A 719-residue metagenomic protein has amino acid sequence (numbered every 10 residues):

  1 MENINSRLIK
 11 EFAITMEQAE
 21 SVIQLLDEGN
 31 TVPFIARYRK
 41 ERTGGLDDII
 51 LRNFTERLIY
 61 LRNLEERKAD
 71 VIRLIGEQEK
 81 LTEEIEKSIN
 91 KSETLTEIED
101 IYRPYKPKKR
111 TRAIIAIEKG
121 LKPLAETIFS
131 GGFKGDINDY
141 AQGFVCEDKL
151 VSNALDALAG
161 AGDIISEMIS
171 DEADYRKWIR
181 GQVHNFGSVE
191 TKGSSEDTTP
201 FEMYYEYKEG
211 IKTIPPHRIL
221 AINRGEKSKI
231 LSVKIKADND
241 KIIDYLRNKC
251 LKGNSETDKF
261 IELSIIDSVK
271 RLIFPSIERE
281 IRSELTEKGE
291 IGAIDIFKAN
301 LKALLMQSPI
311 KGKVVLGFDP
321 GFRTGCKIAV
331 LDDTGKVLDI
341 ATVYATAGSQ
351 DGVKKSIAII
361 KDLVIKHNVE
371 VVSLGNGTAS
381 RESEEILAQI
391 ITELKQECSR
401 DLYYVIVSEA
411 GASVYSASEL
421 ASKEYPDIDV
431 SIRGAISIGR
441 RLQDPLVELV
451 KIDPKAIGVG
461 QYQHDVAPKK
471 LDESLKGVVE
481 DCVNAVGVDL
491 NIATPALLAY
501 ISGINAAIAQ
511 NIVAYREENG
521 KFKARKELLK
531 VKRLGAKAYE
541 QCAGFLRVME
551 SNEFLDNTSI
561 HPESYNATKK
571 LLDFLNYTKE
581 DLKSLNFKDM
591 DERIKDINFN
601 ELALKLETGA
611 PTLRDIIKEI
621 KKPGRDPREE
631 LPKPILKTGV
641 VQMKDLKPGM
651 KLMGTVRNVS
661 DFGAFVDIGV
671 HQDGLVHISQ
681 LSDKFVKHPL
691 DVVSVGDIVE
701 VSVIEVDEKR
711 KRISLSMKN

Functional and structural regions predicted by a protein language model:
M1-E20, D27: Generic start-of-chain signal for non-secretory N-termini
I4, Q18, E28-F34, D47-N53 (+41 more regions): Helical mechanochemical/support elements of P-loop NTPase systems and associated helical scaffolds
T31-V32, T43, D47-D148, A485-E630 (+4 more regions): Accessory alpha-helical DNA-binding modules that contact the DNA backbone or grooves
F34, S232-K234, V314-G317, K327-V330 (+17 more regions): Structured core elements
Y38-K40, D238, P320, D333-T334 (+10 more regions): Short, ordered loop/turn segments at secondary-structure junctions
I50-N53, Y60, L64-G317, R323-D427 (+1 more regions): Duplex nucleic acid-engaging cores and interfaces of nucleic-acid transaction enzymes
E99-R103, R112-I117, T127-F129, G135 (+7 more regions): S1/OB-fold single-stranded RNA-binding interface
K270-S276, L402-D489, T494, G544-T638 (+5 more regions): OB-fold/S1-family RNA-binding modules
